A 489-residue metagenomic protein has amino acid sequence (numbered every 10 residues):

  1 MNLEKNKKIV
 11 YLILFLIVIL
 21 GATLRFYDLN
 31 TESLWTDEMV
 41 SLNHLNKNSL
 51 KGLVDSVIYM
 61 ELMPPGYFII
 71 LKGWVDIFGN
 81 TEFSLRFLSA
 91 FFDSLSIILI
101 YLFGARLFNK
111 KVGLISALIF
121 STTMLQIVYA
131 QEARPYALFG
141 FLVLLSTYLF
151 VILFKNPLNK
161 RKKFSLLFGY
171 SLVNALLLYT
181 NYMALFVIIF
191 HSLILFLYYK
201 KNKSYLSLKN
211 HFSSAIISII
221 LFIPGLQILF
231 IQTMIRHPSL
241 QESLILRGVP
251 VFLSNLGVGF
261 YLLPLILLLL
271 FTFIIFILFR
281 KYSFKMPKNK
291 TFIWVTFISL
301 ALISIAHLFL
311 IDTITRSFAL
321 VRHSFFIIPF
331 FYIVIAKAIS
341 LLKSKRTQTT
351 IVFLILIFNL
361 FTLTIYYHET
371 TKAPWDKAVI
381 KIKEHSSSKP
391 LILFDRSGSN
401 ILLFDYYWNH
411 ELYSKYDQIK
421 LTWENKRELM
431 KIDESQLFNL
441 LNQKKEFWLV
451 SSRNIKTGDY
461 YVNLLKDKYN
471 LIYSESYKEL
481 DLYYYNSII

Functional and structural regions predicted by a protein language model:
M1-N2, A22: Generic start-of-chain signal for non-secretory N-termini
N2-L14, F292: N-terminal membrane topogenic signal
I17-L158, K163-N486: Membrane-proximal helix-loop-helix interfaces that form the catalytic/acceptor-binding platform of multi-pass membrane
